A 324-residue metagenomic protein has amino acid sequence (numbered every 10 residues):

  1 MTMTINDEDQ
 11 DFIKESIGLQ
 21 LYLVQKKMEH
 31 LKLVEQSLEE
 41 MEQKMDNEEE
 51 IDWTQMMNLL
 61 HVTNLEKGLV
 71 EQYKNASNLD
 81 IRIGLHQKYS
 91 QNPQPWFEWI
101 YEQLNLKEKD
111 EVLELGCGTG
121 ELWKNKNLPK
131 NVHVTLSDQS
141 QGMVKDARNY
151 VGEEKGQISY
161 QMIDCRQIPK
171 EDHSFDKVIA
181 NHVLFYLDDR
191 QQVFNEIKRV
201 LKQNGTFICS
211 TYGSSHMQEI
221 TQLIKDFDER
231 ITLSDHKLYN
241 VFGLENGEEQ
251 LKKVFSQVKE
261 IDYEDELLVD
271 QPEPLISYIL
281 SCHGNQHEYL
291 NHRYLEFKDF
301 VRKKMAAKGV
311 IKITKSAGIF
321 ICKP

Functional and structural regions predicted by a protein language model:
M3-N64: Short, charged amphipathic alpha-helical surface segments
V62-K107, E121-N125, Y150: Conserved class I S-adenosyl-L-methionine
P93, T119-E121, L238-P324: Conserved Class I S-adenosyl-L-methionine
E111-Q167: Class I SAM-dependent methyltransferase SAM/SAH-binding core
R166-V178: A short acidic, Gly/Pro-enriched loop at the edge of an enzyme's catalytic core that lines a small-molecule cofactor
K177-D189: A short SAM/SAH-binding and catalytic strip from SAM-dependent methyltransferases
Q191-T206: A short glycine-rich, Lys/Arg-flanked "PGG" loop and its adjoining helix->strand segment in the class I
I208-R230: Conserved class I S-adenosyl-L-methionine
